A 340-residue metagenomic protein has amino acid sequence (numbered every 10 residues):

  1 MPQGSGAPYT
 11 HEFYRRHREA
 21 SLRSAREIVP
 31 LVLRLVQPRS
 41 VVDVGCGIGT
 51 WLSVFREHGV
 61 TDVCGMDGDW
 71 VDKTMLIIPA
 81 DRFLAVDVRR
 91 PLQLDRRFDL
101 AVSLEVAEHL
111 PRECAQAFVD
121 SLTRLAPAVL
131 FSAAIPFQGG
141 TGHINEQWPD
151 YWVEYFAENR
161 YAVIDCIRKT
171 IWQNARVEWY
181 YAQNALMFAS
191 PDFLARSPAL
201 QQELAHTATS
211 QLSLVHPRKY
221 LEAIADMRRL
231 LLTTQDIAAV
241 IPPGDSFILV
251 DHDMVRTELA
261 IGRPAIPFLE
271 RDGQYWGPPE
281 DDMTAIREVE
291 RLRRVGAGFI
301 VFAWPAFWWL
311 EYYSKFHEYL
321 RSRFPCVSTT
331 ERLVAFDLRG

Functional and structural regions predicted by a protein language model:
M1-V102, E113-L125, G139, N145-Y151 (+3 more regions): Conserved N-terminal segment of class I S-adenosyl-L-methionine
V63, A238-P243, I248-R294, W308-T329: Extracytoplasmic
F83, A128-V129, I300: Short, well-ordered beta-strand core segments
V106: Hydrophobic adenine-recognition pocket in adenosine-nucleotide-binding enzymes
H109-L110: A short His-aromatic
A126-P136: Conserved beta-strand signature within the Rossmann-like core of class I S-adenosyl-L-methionine
I135-Q138, A306-F307: A short, flexible beta-alpha/helix-coil linker loop
Y151, R160-Y161, C166, V177 (+1 more regions): Aromatic/acidic, Gly/Pro-rich catalytic loop(s) in extracytoplasmic/lumenal soluble domains of multi-pass membrane
